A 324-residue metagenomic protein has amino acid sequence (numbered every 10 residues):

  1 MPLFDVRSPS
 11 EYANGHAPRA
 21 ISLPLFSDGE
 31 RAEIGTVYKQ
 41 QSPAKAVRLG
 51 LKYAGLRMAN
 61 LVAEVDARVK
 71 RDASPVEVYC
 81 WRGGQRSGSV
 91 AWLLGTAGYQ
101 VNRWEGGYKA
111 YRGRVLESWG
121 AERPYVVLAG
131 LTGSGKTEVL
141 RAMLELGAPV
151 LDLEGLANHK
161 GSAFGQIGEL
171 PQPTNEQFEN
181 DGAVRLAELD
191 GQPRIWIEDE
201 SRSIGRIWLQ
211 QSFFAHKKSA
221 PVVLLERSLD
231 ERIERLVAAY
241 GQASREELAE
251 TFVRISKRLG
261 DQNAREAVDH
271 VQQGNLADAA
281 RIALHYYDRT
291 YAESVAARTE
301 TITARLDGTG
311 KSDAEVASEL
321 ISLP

Functional and structural regions predicted by a protein language model:
P2-K70: Positively charged, proline/Ser/Thr-rich regional signature most characteristic of the Rhodanese/CDC25-like
L49-E105: Catalytic cysteine-centered active loop of the rhodanese-like fold, especially the PTP/DSP P-loop
K70, E117-Y125: Phosphate-binding P-loop
Q85-R86, V126-E145: Glycine-rich phosphate-binding P-loop
A91-T96, T137-V150: A conserved segment at the C-terminal end of the G1
Y99-R112, D152-A157: A short glycine-rich beta-strand->turn/loop micro-motif centered on a GG-aromatic cluster
E145-H216: Conserved nucleotide-sensing/catalytic segment adjacent to the nucleotide-binding pocket in NTP-handling enzymes
K217-V222, E226-P324: Conserved NTP phosphate-binding and transfer environment spanning the P-loop NTPase/kinase superfamily
